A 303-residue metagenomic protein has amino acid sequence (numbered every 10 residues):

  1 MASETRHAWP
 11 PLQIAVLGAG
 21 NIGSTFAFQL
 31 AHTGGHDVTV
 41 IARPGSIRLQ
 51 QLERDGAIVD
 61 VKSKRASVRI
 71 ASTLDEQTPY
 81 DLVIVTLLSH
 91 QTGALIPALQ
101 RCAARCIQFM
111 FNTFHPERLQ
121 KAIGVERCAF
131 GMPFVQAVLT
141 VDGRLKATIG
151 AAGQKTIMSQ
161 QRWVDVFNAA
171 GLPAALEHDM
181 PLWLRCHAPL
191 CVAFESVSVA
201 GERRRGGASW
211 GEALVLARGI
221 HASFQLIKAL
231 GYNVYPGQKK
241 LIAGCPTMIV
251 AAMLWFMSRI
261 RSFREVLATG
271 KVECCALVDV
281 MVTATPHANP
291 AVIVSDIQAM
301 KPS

Functional and structural regions predicted by a protein language model:
A2-S63, V166: NAD(P)+-binding Rossmann beta1-loop-alpha1 motif at the extreme N-terminus of oxidoreductases
I14, D37-V38, I107, C128 (+1 more regions): Hydrophobic anchor at the start of a short beta-strand that flanks the dinucleotide cofactor-binding loop
V59-G143: Rossmann-like NAD(P)(H) cofactor-binding subdomain of soluble oxidoreductases
N112-H187: Rossmann-fold dinucleotide-binding core
V141-Q154, V199-W210, M257-T269: Helix-loop-beta segment of a Rossmann-like dinucleotide-binding subdomain
P181-F224: Active-site-proximal catalytic alpha-helix in oxidoreductases
K228-S303: NAD(P)-dependent Rossmann-like dehydrogenase/reductase catalytic/cofactor-binding core
